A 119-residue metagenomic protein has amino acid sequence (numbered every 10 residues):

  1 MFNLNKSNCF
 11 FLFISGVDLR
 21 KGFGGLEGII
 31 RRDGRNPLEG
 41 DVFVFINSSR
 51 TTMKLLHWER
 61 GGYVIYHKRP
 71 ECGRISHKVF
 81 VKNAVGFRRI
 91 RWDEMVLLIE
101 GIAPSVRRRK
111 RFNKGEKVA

Functional and structural regions predicted by a protein language model:
M1-A119: Polybasic/polar functional segments that serve as interface/processing modules
